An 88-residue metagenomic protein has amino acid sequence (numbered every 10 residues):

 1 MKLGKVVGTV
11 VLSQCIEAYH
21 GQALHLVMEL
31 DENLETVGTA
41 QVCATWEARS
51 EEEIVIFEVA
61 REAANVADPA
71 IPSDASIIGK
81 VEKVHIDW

Functional and structural regions predicted by a protein language model:
V6, S13, F57-E58: A generic structural signal for residues embedded in beta-strands
V11-A18, E82-I86: Short, conserved beta-turn/loop elements at beta-strand boundaries and strand-helix junctions
A18-L26: Short aromatic-glycine-enriched beta-strand elements
H25-E29, V42-C43, I56: Short, acidic/hydrophobic/Gly-rich beta-strand patch recurrent on exposed beta strands that often constitutes part
G38-T45, A63: Short alpha-helix capping/helix-loop boundary micro-motifs
E51-E53: Loop/turn positions that initiate beta-strands
I56-W88: C-terminal structural segments of small proteins and small subunits
